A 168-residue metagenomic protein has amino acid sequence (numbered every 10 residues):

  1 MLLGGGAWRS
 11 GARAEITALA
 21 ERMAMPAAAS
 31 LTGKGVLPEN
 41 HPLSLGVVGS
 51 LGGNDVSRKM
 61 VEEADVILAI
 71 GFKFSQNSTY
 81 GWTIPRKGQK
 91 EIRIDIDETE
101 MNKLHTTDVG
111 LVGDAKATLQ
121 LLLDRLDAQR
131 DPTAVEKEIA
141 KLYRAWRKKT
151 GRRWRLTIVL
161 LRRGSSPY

Functional and structural regions predicted by a protein language model:
M1-P42, K137-Y168: Cofactor-pocket helix-loop regions in the catalytic cores of large enzyme subunits
S10-R13, P38-E39, N77-Y80, K103 (+1 more regions): Short glycine-/acidic-enriched loop or helix-start segments at secondary-structure transitions that form or flank
G11-A24, W82-K87, V109-G110, D127: Short, solvent-exposed amphipathic alpha-helical segments in soluble enzyme and RNA/protein-processing domains
E15-A18, V56-K59, E63, A117 (+2 more regions): Alpha-helical scaffold segments in soluble metabolic enzymes
V36-L45, M101-T107: Glycine-rich, charge-decorated loop segments at or immediately adjacent to ligand/cofactor-binding or catalytic sites
G49-M101: Phosphate/diphosphate-binding loops
G88-Y168: Phosphate/pyrophosphate-binding active-site segments
